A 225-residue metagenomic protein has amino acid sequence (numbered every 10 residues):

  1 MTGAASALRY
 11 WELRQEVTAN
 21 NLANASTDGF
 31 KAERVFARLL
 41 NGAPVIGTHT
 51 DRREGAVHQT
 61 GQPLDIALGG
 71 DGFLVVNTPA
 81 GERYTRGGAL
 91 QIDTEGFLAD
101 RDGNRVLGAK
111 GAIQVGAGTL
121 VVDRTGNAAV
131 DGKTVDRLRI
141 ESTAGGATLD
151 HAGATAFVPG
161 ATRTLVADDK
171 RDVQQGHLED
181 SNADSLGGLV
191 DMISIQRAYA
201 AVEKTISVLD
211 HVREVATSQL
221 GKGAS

Functional and structural regions predicted by a protein language model:
M1-S225: Amphipathic alpha-helical polymerization modules
